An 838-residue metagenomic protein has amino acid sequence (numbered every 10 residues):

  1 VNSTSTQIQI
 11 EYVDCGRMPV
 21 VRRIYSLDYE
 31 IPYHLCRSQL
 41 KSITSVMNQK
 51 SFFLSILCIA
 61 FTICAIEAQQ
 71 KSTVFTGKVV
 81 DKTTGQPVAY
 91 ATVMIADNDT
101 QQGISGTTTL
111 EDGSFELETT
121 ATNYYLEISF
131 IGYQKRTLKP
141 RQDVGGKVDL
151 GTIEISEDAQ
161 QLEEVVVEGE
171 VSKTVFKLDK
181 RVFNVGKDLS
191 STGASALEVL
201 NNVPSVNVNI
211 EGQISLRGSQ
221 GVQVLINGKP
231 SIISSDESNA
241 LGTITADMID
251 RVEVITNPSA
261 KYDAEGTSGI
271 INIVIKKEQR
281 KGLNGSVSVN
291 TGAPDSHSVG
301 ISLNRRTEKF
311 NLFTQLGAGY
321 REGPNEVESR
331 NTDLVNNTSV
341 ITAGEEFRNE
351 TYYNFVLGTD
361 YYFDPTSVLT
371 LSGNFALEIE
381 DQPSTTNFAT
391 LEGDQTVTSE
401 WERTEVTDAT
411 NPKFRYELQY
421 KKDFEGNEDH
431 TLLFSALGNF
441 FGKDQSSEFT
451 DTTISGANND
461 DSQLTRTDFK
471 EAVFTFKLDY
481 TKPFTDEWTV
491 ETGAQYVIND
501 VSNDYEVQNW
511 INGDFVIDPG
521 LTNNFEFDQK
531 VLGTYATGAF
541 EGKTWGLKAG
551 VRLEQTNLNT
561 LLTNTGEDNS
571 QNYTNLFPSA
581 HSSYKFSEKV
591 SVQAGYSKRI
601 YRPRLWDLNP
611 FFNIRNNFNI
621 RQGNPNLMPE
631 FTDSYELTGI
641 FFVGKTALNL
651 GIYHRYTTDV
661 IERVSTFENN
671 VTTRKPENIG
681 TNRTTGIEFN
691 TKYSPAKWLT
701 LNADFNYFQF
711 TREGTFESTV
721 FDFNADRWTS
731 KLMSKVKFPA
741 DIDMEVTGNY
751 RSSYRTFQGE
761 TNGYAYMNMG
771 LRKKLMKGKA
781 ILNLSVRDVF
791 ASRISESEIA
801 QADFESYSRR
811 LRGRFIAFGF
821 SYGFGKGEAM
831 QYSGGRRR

Functional and structural regions predicted by a protein language model:
V80, T92-A96, S129-Q134, G145-L189 (+3 more regions): Short, acidic, small-residue-rich periplasmic hinge/interaction motif at the N-terminus of Gram-negative outer-membrane
N98-S114: Short, acidic Ser/Thr/Gly-rich low-complexity loop/linker segments typical of extracellular and cell-surface proteins
E118, A196, N202, K229-T256: Short acidic/polar hinge/loop motifs at secondary-structure boundaries that mediate gating or recognition
K147-E154, A196-V199, N239-A240, V254 (+2 more regions): N-terminal periplasmic accessory domains that precede and gate Gram-negative outer-membrane beta-barrel machines
A264-I271, Q279-E328, E350-Y353: Outer-membrane beta-barrel translocator/receptor signature
G269, I273-V287, E326, R330 (+12 more regions): Surface-exposed extracellular loop regions of Gram-negative outer-membrane beta-barrel proteins
A343, L464, V473-K477, D518-N523 (+6 more regions): Outer membrane beta-barrel strand-and-loop segments of large Gram-negative receptors, especially TonB-dependent
N557-N559, E588-S634, H654-R674, Y754 (+1 more regions): Surface-exposed extracellular loop regions of Gram-negative outer-membrane beta-barrel proteins, predominantly
